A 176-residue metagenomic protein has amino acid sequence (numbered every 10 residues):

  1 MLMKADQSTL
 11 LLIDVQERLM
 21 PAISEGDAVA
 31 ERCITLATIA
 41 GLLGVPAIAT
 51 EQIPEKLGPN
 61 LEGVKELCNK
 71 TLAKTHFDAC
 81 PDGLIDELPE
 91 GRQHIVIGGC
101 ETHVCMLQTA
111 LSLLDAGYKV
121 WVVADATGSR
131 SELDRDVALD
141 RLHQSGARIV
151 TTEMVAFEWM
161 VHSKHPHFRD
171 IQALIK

Functional and structural regions predicted by a protein language model:
L2-T9, L42-L43, E55-K176: Active-site-adjacent betaalpha module
A5-S8, S24-P54: A short alpha/beta connector and helix-capping loop motif
T9-V15: N-terminal nucleotide-binding beta1-loop-alpha1 segment
V15, A49-Q52, A124: A cross-domain feature marking catalytic cores of carbohydrate-active enzymes and several ubiquitous metabolic/repair
E17-P21: Short acidic, Gly/Ser-rich segments with clustered Asp/Glu that frequently serve as metal-coordination loops in enzyme
A22-G26, E132-D134: Short, solvent-exposed loop/turn segments at secondary-structure boundaries
